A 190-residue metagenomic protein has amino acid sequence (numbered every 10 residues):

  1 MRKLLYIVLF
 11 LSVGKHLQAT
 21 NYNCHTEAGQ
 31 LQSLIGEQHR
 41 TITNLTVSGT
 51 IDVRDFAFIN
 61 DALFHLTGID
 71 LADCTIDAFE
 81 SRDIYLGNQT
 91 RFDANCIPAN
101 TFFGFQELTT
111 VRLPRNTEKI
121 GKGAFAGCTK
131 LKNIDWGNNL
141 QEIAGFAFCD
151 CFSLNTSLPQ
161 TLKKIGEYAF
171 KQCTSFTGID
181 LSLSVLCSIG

Functional and structural regions predicted by a protein language model:
M1-N21: Bacterial Sec-dependent N-terminal signal peptides
Q18-I35: Boundary/junction segments of secreted and surface-exposed precursor proteins
N21-T26, T43-I51, L66-C96, F105-K119 (+3 more regions): Structural signature of tandem-repeat unit edges
Q30-V47: N-terminal targeting signals for Sec/Tat export/insertion, comprising classic cleavable signal peptides
L34, R54-A62: A short acidic, amphipathic alpha-helical/loop segment
